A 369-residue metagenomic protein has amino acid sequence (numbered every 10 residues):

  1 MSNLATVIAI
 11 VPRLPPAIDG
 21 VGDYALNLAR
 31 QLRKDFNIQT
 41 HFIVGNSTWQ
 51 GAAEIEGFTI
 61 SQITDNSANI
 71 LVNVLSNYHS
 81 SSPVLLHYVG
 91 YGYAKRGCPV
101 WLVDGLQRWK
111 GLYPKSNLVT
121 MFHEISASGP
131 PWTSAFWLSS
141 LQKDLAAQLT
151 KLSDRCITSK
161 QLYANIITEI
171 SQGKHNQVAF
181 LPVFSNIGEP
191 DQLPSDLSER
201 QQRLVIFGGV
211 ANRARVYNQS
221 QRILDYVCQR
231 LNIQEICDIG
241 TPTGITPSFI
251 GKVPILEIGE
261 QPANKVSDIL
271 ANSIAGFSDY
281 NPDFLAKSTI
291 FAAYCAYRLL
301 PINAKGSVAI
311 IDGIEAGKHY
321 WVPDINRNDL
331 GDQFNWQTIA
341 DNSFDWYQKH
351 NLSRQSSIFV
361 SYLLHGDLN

Functional and structural regions predicted by a protein language model:
V11-I18, R30-S80, T241-I245, T289: N-terminal strand-loop element at the rim of the active site of nucleotide-sugar-dependent glycosyltransferases
Q107-L112, F136-C156: Membrane-proximal helix-turn-helix segments that form the acceptor-binding/catalytic region of lipid-linked
V119, A127-Q148, I187-E189: Nucleotide-sugar donor phosphate/pyrophosphate-binding loop at the beta->alpha transition of glycosyltransferases
K151-E199, R203-G208: Donor nucleotide-sugar binding/catalytic pocket of nucleotide-sugar-dependent glycosyltransferases
N186-S248, A263: Conserved catalytic-core segment of nucleotide-activated headgroup transferases in glycan assembly
T241-P242, I255-A271, K287: Conserved active-site histidine-acidic residue motif and adjacent donor-binding/catalytic loop of glycosyltransferases
L270-L285, L299: Acidic donor-binding loop of glycosyltransferase active sites
R327-L368: A charged, aromatic-enriched C-terminal amphipathic alpha-helix characteristic of glycosyltransferases across folds
